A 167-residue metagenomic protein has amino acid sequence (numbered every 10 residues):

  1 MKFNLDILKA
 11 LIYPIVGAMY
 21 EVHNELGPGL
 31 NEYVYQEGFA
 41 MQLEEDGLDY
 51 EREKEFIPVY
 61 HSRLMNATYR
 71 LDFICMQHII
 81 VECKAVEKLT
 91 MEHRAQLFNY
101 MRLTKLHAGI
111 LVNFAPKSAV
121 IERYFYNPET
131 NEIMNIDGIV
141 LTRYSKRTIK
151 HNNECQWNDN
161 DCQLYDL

Functional and structural regions predicted by a protein language model:
M1-L26: Interdomain/boundary linker segments immediately adjacent to catalytic/signaling cores
I12, E32, L89: Charged, low-complexity surface patches
N24, P28-H78, V86, K117-V120 (+2 more regions): Active-site metal-binding core of divalent-cation-utilizing nuclease and nuclease-like domains
V81: Conserved beta3 VAIK motif of the Hanks protein kinase fold
K84-I133: Nucleic-acid nuclease catalytic cores
